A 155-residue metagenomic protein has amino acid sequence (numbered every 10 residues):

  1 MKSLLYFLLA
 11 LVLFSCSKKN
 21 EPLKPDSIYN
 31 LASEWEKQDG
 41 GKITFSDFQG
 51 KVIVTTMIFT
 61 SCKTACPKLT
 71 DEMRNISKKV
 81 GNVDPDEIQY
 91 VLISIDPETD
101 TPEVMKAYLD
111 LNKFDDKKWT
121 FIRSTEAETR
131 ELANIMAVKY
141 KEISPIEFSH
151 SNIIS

Functional and structural regions predicted by a protein language model:
K2-F7: Sec-dependent signal peptide recognition, specifically the positively charged N-region followed immediately by
V12-S15: C-terminal motif of bacterial Sec signal peptides marking the signal peptidase cleavage site
K18, S27-Y29, R74-V80, I135-S144 (+1 more regions): Short, surface-exposed patches at the edges or C-terminal ends of soluble domains, predominantly
K19-S46, D71-E72: N-terminal "domain-start" segment that seeds a small globular fold
F45-L69, M73: Short active-site neighborhood of thiol/selenol oxidoreductases, capturing the structured segment around
K51-V52, K68-L92: Conserved helix-turn-beta segment immediately C-terminal to the redox Cys motif in thioredoxin-like folds
E87-D100, K117-A127: Thiol-based oxidoreductase modules, predominantly thioredoxin-like and allied folds used for disulfide exchange
K106-N152: Short, internal strand/loop/helix patches that form the active-site neighborhood or redox-interaction surface
